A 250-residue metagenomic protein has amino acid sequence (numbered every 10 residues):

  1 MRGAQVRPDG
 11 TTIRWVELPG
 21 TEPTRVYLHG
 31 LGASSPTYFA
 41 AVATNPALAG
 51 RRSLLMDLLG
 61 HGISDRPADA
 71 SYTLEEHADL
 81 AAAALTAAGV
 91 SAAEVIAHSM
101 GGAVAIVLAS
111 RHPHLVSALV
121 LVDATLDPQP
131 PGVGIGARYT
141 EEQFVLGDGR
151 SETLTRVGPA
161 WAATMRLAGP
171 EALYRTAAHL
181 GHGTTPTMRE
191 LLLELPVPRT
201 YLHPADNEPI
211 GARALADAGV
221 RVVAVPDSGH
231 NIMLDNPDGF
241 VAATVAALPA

Functional and structural regions predicted by a protein language model:
M1-T12: N-terminal cap/lid segment of alpha/beta-hydrolase-fold proteins
T11-D65: Conserved HGGG/HGGXW glycine-rich cap/lid loop of the alpha/beta-hydrolase fold
H29-L31, A93, A97-G102: Conserved alpha/beta-hydrolase "nucleophile elbow" surrounding the catalytic nucleophile
R52-I96, A242: Active-site loop/oxyanion-hole signature of alpha/beta-hydrolase fold enzymes
A103-R111, L115-D148: Flexible "cap/lid" loop of the alpha/beta hydrolase fold
P130-R138, E142-V197: Conserved alpha/beta-hydrolase catalytic His-Asp/Glu region
P170-D227, M233: Conserved serine/cysteine hydrolase catalytic core
V220-A250: Catalytic active-site module of serine/aspartate enzymes centered on a nucleophile-bearing elbow/loop
